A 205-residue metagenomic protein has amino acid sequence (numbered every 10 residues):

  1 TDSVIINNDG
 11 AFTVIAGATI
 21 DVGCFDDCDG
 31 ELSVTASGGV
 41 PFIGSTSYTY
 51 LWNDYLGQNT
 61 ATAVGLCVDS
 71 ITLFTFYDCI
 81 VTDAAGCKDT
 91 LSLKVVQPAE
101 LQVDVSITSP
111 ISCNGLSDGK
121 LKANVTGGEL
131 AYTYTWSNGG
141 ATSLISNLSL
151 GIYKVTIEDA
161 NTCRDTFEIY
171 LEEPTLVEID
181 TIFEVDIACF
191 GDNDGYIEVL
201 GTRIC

Functional and structural regions predicted by a protein language model:
S3, L32, S70, A84 (+5 more regions): Coil residues (strongly favoring Ser/Thr
N7-V14, V22, V96-V103, E172-I179 (+1 more regions): Extracellular interdomain linker/stem segments of modular secreted and single-pass surface proteins
I15-D26, D104-G115, D180-G191: Short, solvent-exposed loop/edge segments of extracellular or virion-exposed proteins
C28-G38, S117-T126, N193-G201: A short beta-strand segment in extracellular, disulfide-stabilized domains
G38-L51, G127-T135, R203-C205: Solvent-exposed loop segments of extracellular immunoglobulin-like
N53-N59, T135-A141, N147: Short beta-strand segments within Ig-like beta-sandwich modules, predominantly Fibronectin type-III
A61-D78, S143-K154: Solvent-exposed segments in extracellular or luminal domains encompassing
V81-D83, I157-D159: Conserved structural position at the C-terminal beta-strand of extracellular beta-sandwich adhesion modules
